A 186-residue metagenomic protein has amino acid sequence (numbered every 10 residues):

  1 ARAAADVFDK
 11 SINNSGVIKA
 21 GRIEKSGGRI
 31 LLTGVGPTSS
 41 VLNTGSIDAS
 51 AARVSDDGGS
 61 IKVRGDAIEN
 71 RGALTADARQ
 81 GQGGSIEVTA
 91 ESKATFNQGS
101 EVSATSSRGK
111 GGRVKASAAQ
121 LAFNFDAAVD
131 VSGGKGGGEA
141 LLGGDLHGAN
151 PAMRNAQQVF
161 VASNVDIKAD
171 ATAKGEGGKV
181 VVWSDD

Functional and structural regions predicted by a protein language model:
A1-D186: Extracellular and secretory-pathway beta-repeat/beta-biased strand scaffolds
